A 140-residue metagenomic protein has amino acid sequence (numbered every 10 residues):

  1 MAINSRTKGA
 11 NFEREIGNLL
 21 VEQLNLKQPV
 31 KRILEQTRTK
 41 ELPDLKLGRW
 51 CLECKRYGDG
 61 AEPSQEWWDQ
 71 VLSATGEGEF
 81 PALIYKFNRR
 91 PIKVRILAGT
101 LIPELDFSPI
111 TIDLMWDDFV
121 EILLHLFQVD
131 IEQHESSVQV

Functional and structural regions predicted by a protein language model:
M1-V140: Catalytic phosphate/metal-binding cores of nucleic-acid and nucleotide-processing enzymes, i.e., regions that mediate
